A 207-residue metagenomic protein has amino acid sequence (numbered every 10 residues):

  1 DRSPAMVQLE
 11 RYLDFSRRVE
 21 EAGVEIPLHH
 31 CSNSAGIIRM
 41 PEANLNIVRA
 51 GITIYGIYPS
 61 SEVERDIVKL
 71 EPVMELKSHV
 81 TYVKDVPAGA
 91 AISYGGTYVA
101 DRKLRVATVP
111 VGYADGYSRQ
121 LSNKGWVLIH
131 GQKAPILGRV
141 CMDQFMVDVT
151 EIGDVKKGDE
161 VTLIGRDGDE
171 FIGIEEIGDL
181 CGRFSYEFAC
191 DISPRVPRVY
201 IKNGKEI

Functional and structural regions predicted by a protein language model:
D1-H79, V83-P87, G153: Active-site loop/helix belt of alpha/beta enzymes
V83-I207: C-terminal accessory subdomain/extension
